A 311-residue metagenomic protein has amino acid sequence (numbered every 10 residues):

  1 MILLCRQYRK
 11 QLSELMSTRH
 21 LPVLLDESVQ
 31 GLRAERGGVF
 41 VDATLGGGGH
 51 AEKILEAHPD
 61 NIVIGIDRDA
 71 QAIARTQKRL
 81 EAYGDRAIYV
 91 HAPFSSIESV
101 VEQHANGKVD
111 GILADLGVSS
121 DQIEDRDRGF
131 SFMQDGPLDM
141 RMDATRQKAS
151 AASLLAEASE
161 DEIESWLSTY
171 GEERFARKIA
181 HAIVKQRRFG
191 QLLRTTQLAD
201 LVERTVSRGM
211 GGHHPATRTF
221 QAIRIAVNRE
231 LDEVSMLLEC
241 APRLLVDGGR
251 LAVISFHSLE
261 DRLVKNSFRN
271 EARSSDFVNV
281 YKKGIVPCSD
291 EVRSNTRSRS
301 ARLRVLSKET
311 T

Functional and structural regions predicted by a protein language model:
I2-T311: S-adenosyl-L-methionine-dependent methyltransferase catalytic core, i.e., the SAM/SAH-binding region
